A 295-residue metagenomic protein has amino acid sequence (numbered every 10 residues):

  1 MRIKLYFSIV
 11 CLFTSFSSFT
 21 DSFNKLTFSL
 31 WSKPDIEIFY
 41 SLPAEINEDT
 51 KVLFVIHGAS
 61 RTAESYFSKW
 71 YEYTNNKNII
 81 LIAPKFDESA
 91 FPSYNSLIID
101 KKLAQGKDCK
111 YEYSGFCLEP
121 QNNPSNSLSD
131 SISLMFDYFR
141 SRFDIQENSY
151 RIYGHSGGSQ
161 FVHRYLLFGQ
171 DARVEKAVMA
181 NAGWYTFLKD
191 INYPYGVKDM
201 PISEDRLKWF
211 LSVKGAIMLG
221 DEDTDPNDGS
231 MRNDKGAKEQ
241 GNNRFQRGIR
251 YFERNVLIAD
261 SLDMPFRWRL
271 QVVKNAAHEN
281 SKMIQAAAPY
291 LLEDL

Functional and structural regions predicted by a protein language model:
M1-F7: Bacterial N-terminal signal peptides that target proteins for export
F7-F19: Hydrophobic h-region of N-terminal signal peptides that target proteins for export in Gram-negative bacteria
F16-V52, T62-S65, N76-I80, S114-S131 (+9 more regions): A domain-start/cap signature at the N-terminus of enzymes
I46-T50, V55-S93, T186-F187, D225: Short substrate-entry loop that stabilizes the transition state in hydrolases
F54-I56, A180, V273: Alpha/beta-hydrolase
D87-N126, G229-M231: Cap/lid segment of the alpha/beta-hydrolase catalytic domain
V174-D260: The feature captures the conserved acid-bearing segment of alpha/beta-hydrolase catalytic domains
I249-L295: C-terminal catalytic histidine-bearing segment of alpha/beta-hydrolase fold enzymes
